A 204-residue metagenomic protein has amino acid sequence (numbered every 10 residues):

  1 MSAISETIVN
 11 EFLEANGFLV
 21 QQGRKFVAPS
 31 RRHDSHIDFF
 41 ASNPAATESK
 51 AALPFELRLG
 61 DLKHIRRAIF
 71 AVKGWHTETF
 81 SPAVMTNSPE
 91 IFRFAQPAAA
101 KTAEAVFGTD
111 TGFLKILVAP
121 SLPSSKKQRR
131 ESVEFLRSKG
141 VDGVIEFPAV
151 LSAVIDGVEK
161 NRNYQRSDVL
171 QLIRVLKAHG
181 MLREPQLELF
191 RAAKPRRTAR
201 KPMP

Functional and structural regions predicted by a protein language model:
M1-H36, A41-P204: Intrinsically disordered, low-complexity Ser/Thr/Pro/Gly-rich regulatory segments
